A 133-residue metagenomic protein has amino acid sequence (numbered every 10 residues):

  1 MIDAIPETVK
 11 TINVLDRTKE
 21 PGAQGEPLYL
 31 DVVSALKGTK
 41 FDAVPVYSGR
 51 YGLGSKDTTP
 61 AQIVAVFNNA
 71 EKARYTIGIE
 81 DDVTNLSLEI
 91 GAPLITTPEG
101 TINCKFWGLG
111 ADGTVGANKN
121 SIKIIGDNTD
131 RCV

Functional and structural regions predicted by a protein language model:
M1, I102-V133: Anionic-ligand anchoring segments at beta-strand to alpha-helix junctions in alpha/beta enzyme folds, i.e., glycine
M1-T11: Core nucleotide-handling region used for phosphoryl-transfer chemistry
A4-P6, T39-F41, I95-T101, G126: Solvent-exposed alpha-helices and their adjacent loops that cap or buttress functional pockets in soluble metabolic
T11-T97: Peripheral docking tails and interdomain loops at the edges of cofactor- or intermediate-handling domains
